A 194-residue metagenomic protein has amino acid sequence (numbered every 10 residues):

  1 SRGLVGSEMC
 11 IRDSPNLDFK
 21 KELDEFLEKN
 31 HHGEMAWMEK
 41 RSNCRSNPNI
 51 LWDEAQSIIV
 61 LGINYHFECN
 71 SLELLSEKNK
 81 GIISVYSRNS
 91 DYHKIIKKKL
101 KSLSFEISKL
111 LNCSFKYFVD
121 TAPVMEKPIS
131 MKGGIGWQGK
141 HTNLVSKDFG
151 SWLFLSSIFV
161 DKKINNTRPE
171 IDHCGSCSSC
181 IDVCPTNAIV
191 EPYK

Functional and structural regions predicted by a protein language model:
S1-R2, G6-H173: Auxiliary alpha/beta "docking" domains used to position bulky ligands
S179-K194: Iron-sulfur cluster-binding cysteine motifs and their immediate structural context in ferredoxin-like electron-transfer
